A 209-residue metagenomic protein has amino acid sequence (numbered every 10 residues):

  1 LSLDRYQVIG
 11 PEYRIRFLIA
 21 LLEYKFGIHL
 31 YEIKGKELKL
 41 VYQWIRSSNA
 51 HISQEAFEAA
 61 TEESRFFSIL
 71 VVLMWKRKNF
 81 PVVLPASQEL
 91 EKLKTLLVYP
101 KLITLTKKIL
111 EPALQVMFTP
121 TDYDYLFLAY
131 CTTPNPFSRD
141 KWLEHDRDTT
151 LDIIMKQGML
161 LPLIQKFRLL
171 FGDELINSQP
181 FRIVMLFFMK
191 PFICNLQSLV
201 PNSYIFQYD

Functional and structural regions predicted by a protein language model:
L1-D209: A cross-family "folded-core" feature that marks the main globular domain of proteins
